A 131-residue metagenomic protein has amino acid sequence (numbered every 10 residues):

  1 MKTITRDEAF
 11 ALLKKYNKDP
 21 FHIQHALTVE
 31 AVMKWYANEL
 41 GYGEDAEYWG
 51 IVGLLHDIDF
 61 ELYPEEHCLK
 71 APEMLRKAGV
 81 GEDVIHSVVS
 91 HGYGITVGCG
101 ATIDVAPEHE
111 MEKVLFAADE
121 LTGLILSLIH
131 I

Functional and structural regions predicted by a protein language model:
M1-Y63: Acidic/His-rich, divalent-metal-binding segments that scaffold phosphate/diphosphate chemistry
I4, E8, Q24-T28, E66 (+3 more regions): Conserved active-site and cofactor/substrate-binding residues in soluble primary-metabolism enzymes
V32-Y36, A71, L75, L124-S127: Buried hydrophobic packing segments
E44-L75, I85-C99: His-Asp-centered metal-binding catalytic motifs of divalent-metal-dependent phosphohydrolases/nucleases
I95-H109: Acidic/His metal-coordination segments adjacent to aromatic residues that form catalytic metal sites in metalloenzymes
G100, A118-L121, I125: Conserved mixed alpha/beta catalytic, RNA-binding, or beta-rich assembly cores of soluble enzyme, regulatory
V114: Glycine-rich and small/hydrophobic secondary-structure elements
I129-I131: Conserved small/polar residues in nucleotide/adenosyl-binding loops
